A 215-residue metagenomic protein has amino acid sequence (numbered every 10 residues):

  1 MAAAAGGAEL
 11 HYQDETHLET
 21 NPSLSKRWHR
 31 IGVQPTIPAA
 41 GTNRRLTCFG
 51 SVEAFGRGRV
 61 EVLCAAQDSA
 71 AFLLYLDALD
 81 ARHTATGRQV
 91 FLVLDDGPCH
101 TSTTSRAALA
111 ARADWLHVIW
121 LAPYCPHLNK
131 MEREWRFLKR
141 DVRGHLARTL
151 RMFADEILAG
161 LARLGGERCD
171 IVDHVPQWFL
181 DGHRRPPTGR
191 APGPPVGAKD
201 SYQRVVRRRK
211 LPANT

Functional and structural regions predicted by a protein language model:
M1-D77, W178-G193: Extended, low-complexity cationic-aromatic segments
G6-L10, M131-P195, A213: C-terminal anion-handling pockets and recognition modules
E9, V90-F91, H117: The start of beta-strands in P-loop NTPase/AAA+ ATPase cores
Q13-L18, G50, L76, L94-P98 (+2 more regions): Short, conserved catalytic/metal-binding motifs centered on acidic residues
Q34-G41, A110-K130: RNase H-like polynucleotidyl transferase catalytic core
A71-V90: Short, basic/hydrophobic alpha-helical segments
G87-T101, L121-Y124, N129: Acidic/histidine-rich, metal-coordinating catalytic segments
P194-T215: Polybasic, low-complexity terminal segments and linkers that are predominantly intrinsically disordered and enriched
